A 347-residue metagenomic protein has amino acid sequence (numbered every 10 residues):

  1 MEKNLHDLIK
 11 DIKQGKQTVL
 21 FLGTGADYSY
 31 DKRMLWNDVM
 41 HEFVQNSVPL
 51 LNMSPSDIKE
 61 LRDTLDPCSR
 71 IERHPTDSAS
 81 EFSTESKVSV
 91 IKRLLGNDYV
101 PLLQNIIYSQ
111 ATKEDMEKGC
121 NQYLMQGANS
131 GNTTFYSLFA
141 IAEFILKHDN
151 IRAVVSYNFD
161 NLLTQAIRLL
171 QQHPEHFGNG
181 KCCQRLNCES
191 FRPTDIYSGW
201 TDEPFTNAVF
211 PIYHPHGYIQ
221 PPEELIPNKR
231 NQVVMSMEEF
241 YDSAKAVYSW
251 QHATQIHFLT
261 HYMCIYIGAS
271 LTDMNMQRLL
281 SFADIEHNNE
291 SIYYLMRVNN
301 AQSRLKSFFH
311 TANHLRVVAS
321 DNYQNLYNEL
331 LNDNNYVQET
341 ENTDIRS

Functional and structural regions predicted by a protein language model:
M1-I91, L95, D149-R152, L170-E175 (+2 more regions): SIR2/sirtuin-family catalytic core signature
E2-L5, I9-T18, Y28, E85 (+3 more regions): Active-site periphery "cap/insert" segments of enzyme catalytic domains
L22-G25, F159, H214-Y218: Short loop/turn segments at strand-loop or loop-helix junctions that form parts of catalytic or ligand-binding pockets
M34, D160, V233: Flexible, active-site-adjacent loop/turn segments at secondary-structure boundaries
M34-L35, M40, N132-F139, S236: A diffuse structural propensity rather than consistent per-protein peaks
V88-I91, I107, G127-A128, R230-V233 (+3 more regions): Serine/proline-rich low-complexity intrinsically disordered segments, especially terminal tails, linkers
M125-G127, P174-L259: Active-site gating loop/helix substructures
T164-R168, E223-Q232, M276-L280: A short secondary-structure junction signal
